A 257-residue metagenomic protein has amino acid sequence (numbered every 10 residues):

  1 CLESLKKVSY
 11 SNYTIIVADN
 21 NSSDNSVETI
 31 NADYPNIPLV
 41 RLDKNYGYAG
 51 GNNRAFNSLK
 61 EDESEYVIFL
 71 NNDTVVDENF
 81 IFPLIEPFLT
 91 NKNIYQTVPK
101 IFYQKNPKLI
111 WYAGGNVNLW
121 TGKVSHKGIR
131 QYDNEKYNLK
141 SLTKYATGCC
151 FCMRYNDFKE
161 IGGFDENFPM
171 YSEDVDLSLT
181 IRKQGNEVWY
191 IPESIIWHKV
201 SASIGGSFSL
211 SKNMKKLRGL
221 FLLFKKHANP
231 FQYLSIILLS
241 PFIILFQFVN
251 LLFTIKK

Functional and structural regions predicted by a protein language model:
E3-N12: Short, acidic, metal-binding catalytic loop of nucleotide-sugar glycosyltransferases
N12-N21, V40-L42: Short beta-strand/loop segment that forms part of the nucleotide-sugar
R41-D62: Glycine-rich, basic loop-to-helix element that forms the pyrophosphate-binding segment of sugar-nucleotide handling
E63-V75: Short beta-strand-to-loop acidic/aromatic patch adjacent to the donor-nucleotide binding site
D77-W111, V117-L119: Conserved donor NDP-sugar-binding/catalytic core segment of glycosyltransferases
V117-K144: Short, flexible, basic/aromatic active-site loop/helix in glycosyltransferases
K144-I195: A short, conserved alpha-helix in the catalytic core of glycosyltransferases
K183-K256: Active-site-adjacent helix/loop segment of glycosyltransferases that harbors family-specific signature motifs
